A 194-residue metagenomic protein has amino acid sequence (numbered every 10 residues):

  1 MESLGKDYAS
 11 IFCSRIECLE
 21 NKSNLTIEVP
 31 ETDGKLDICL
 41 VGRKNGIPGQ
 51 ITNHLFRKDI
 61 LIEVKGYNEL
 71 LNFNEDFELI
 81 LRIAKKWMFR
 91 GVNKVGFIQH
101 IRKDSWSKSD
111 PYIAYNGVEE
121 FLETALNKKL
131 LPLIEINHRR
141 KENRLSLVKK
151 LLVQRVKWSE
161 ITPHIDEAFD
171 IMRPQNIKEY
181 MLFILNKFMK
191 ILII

Functional and structural regions predicted by a protein language model:
E2-G5, M88: Residue-level signal for alpha-helix termini/capping positions
S3-L4, V95, H100-I194: C-terminal subregions of glycosyltransferases and related glycan-biosynthesis enzymes
G5-R15: A short, conserved acidic/glycine-rich loop-to-beta-strand motif that forms the donor nucleotide-sugar/metal
C13, L19-N21, L25-N116: Conserved nucleotide-sugar donor-binding catalytic segment
